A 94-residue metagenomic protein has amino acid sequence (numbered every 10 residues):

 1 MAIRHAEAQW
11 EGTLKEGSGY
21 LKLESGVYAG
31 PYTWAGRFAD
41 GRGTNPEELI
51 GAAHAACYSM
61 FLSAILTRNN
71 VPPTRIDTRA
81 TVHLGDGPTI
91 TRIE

Functional and structural regions predicted by a protein language model:
M1-A52, S59-E94: Extended beta-strand/beta-hairpin segments
